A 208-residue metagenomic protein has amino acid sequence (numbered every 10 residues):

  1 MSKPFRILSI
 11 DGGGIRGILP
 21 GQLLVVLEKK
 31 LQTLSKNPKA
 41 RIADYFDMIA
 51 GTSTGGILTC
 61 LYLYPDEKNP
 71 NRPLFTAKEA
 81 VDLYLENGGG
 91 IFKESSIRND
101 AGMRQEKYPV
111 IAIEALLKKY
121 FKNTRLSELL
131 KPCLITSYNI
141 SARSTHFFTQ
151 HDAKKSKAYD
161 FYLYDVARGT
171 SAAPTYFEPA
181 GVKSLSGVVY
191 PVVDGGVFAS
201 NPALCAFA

Functional and structural regions predicted by a protein language model:
P4-I7, I15-L117, D152, D160 (+1 more regions): Patatin-like phospholipase
S9-D11, T52-S53, I135-N139: Short beta-strand segments
S9-I10, I49, V192-D194: Short hydrophobic beta-strand that contains or immediately precedes a catalytic carboxylate
G12, G88, G195: Residues immediately flanking
I15, E128-A208: Active-site gating loop/helix substructures
R41, Y120-L130, Y162: Short, structural beta-strand-to-alpha-helix junction motif
